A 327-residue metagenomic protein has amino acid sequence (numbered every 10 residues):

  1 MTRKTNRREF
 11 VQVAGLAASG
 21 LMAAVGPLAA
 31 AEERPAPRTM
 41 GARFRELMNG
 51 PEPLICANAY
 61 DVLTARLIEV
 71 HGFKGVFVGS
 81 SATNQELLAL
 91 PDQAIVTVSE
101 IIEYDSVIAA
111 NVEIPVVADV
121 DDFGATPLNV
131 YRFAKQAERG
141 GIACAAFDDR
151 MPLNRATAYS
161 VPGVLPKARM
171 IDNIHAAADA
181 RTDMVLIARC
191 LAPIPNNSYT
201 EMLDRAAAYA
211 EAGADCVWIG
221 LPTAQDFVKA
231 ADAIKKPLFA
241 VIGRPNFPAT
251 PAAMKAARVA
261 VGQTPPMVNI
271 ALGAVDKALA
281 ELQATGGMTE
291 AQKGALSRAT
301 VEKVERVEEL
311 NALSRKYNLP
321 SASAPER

Functional and structural regions predicted by a protein language model:
M1-A18: N-terminal secretory signal peptides and thylakoid transit peptides that target proteins across membranes
M22-P27: C-terminal segment of classical bacterial N-terminal signal peptides
A30-A31: Boundary at the C-terminal end of the N-terminal hydrophobic targeting segment
R38, P266-R327: Extended, intrinsically disordered, low-complexity segments
G41-E46, L54-C56, Y60-I114, D122-A233 (+1 more regions): Alpha/beta enzyme core
A110-I114, A231-G287: Catalytic-face loop-and-helix region of soluble metabolic enzyme cores
